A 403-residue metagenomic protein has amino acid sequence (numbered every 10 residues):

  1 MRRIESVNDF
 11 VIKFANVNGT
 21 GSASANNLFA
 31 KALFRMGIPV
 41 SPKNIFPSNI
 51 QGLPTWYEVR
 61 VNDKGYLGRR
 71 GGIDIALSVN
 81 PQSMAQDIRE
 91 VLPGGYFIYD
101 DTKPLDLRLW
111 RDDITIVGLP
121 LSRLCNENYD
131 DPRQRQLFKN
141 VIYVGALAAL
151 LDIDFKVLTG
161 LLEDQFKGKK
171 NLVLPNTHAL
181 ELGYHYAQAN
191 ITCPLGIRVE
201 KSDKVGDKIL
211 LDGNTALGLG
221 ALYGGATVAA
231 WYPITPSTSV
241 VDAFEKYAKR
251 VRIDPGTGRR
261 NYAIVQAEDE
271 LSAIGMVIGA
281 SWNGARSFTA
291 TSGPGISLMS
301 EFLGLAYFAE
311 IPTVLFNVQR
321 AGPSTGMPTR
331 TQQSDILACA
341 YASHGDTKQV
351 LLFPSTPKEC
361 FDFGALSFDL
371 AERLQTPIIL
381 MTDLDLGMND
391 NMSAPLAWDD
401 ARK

Functional and structural regions predicted by a protein language model:
M1-G224, V228-A230: Active-site cofactor/cluster-binding pocket
S6-V91, V228, T235-C339, V350-A371: Thiamine diphosphate
P42-N44, D154-L158, Y232, T291 (+1 more regions): Glycine-rich phosphate/pyrophosphate-binding loops and their adjacent beta-strand/loop elements at enzyme active sites
K103, R320-G322, L374, D383-M388: Glycine-rich beta-alpha junction loops
L105-R108, C125-E127, L150-D152, T238-S239 (+3 more regions): Short, well-ordered, mixed-charge alpha-helical segments that flank or form enzyme active sites
R133, F138, A149-L151, K358-F361 (+1 more regions): Conserved anion/nucleotide-ligand pocket segment
Y186-V199, D203, I378-K403: Conformationally flexible catalytic loops at phosphate/diphosphate-handling active centers
A342-G345: Short, flexible turn/loop "capping" segments at secondary-structure junctions
